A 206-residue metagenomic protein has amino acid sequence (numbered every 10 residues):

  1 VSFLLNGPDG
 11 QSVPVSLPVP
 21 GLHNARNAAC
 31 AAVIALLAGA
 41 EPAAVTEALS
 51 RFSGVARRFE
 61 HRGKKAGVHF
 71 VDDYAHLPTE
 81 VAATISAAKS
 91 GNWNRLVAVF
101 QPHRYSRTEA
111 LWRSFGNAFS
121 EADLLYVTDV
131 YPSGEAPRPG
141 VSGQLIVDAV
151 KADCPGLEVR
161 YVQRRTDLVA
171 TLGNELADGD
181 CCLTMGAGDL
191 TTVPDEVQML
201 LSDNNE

Functional and structural regions predicted by a protein language model:
F3, G7-L124: Nucleotide phosphate-binding/pyrophosphate-handling subdomain across enzymes that bind or process nucleotide phosphates
V13, S106, E135, T192-V193: Glycine/Thr-rich phosphate-binding loops of Rossmann-like dinucleotide-binding domains
A83, A110-W112, R138-P139, G173-N174 (+1 more regions): Short amphipathic alpha-helical segments
A98-F100, V127, Y161, T184: Structural beta-sheet core signal
P102-Y105, V130-S133, A187-L190: Short glycine-rich anion-binding loops that position phosphate/pyrophosphate groups of nucleotides and phosphorylated
G116-D178: C-terminal helical cap/extension that packs against the catalytic core of soluble nucleotide-cofactor enzymes
S142-V150, E196-E206: A short, gly/pro- and small-residue-rich
D167-Q198: A glycine-rich beta-strand to alpha-helix segment that forms a phosphate/ribose-binding loop at ligand/cofactor sites
